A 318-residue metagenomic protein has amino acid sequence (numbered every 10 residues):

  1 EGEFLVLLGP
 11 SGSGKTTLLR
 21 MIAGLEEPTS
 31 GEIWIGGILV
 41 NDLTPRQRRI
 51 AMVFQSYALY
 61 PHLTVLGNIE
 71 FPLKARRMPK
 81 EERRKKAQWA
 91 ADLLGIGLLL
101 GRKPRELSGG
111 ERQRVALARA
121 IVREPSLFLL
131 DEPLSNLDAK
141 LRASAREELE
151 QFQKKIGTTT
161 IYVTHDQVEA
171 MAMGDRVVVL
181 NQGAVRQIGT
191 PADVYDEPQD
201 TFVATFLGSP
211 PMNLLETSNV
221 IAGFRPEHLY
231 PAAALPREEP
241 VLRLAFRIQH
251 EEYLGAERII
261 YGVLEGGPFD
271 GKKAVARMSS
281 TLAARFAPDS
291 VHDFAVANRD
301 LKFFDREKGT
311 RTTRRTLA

Functional and structural regions predicted by a protein language model:
F4, L43-Q199: ABC ATPase nucleotide-binding domains
L8-P10: The feature captures the beta-strand-to-loop junction immediately N-terminal to the Walker
T16-L19, V115: ABC ATPase nucleotide-binding domain helices that frame the ATP-binding cleft
A23: Helix-to-loop junction immediately C-terminal to a conserved catalytic motif
E26-E27, W34, K74: A position-specific signal in ABC ATPase nucleotide-binding domains
G31-L39: Conserved ABC transporter NBD signature motif
D196-S218, G223-H228: C-terminal boundary and immediately downstream tail of ABC-type ATPase nucleotide-binding domains
I221-A318: Non-catalytic connector elements of ABC transporters
